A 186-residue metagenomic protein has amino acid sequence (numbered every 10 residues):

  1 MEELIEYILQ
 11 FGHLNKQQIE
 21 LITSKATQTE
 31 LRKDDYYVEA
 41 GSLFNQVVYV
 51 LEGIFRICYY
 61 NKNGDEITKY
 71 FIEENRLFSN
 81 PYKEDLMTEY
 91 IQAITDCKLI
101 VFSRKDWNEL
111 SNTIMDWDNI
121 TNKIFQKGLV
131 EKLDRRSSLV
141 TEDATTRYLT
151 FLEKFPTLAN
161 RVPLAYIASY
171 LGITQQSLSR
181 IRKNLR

Functional and structural regions predicted by a protein language model:
M1-T27, L77: Cyclic nucleotide-binding regulatory module and flanking cytosolic helices
S24, Y36-Q46, D65-E66, E84-M87: A short beta-loop-beta micro-motif enriched in histidine and acidic residues
T27-S42, I72-N75: Conserved short histidine dyad/triad with adjacent acidic residue
Q28-T29, N45-V50, K69-Y70, I91: His/acidic/aromatic-lined binding-pocket segments of jelly-roll/cupin-type domains and related regulatory beta-sandwich
D34, N45-R56, E74-N75: Glycine- and acidic-residue-biased ligand/ion/polar-headgroup-sensing regions
T68-K123: Cyclic-nucleotide recognition modules
D106-D143, R147: A small-molecule sensor/coupling module
E142-R186: Phosphate-/nucleic-acid-contacting segments
